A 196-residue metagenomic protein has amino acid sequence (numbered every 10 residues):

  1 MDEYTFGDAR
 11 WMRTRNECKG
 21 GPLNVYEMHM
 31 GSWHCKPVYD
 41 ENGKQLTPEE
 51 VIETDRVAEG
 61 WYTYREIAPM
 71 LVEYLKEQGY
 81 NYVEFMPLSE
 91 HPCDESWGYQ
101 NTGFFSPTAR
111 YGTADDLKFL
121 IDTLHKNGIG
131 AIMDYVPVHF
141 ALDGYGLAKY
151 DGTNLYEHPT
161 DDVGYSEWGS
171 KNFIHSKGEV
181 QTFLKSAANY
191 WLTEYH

Functional and structural regions predicted by a protein language model:
M1-P22: Basic K/R-rich, polyanion-interacting modules in nucleoproteins and related proteins
M12, N16-K19, H29-H196: Substrate-binding/active-site clefts of carbohydrate-active enzymes
